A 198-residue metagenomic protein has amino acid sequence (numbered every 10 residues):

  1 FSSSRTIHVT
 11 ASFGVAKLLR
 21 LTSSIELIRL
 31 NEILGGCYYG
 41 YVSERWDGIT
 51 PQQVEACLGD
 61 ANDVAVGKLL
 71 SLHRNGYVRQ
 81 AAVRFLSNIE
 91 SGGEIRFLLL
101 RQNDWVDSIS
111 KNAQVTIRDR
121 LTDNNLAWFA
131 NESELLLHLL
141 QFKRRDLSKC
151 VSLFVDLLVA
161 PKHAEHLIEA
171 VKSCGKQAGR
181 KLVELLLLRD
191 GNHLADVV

Functional and structural regions predicted by a protein language model:
F1, R20-I33, D60-L69, S91-N103 (+4 more regions): Amphipathic alpha-helical scaffolding segments comprising HEAT/armadillo-like alpha-solenoid repeats
F1-D60, G67-L70: Membrane topogenic helices and adjacent juxtamembrane segments
S3-I7, R74-N75, W105-V106, C174-G175: Short inter-helical turns and helix N-cap capping residues of alpha-solenoid HEAT/ARM repeat scaffolds
V9-K17, Y41-L58, Q80-I89, L100 (+4 more regions): Structural detector for internal amphipathic alpha-helices that build alpha-solenoid repeat scaffolds
L72, S133, Q141-L147: HEAT-repeat alpha-solenoid elements in large eukaryotic scaffold proteins
L72-H73, A82: N-terminal start-of-chain detector that recognizes signal peptides and the immediate post-cleavage beginning
R74-G76, E94-I95, D107, Q114-V115: Non-cleavable N-terminal signal-anchor transmembrane helices
